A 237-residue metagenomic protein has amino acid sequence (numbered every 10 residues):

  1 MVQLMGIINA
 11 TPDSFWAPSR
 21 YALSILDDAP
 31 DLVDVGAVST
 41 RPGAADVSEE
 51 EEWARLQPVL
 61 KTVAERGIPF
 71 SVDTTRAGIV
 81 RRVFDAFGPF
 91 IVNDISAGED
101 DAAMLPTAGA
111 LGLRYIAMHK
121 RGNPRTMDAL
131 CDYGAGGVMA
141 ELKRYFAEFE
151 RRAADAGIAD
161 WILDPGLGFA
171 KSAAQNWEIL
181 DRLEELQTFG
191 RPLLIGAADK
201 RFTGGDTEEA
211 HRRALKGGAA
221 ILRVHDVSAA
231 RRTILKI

Functional and structural regions predicted by a protein language model:
M1-D27, V38: N-terminal capping/lid subdomain adjacent to the active-site entrance of alpha/beta enzymes
Q3-I7, D31-D34, P69-S71, F90-I91 (+4 more regions): Structural preference for beta-strand elements that scaffold enzyme active sites
I8, I25, A29, V33 (+6 more regions): Conserved, mostly hydrophobic/aromatic
P12-Y21, P42-P58, A64, A77 (+3 more regions): Active-site-adjacent loop and "lid" segments of alpha/beta metabolic enzymes
S24-L32, V59-R66: A short, N-terminal amphipathic alpha-helix
D27, D155-A156: Glycine-rich phosphate/diphosphate-binding loops that line cofactor/substrate pockets in enzymes
D34-G43: Short, conserved active-site loops that position catalytic residues or coordinate cofactors/metal ions across diverse
